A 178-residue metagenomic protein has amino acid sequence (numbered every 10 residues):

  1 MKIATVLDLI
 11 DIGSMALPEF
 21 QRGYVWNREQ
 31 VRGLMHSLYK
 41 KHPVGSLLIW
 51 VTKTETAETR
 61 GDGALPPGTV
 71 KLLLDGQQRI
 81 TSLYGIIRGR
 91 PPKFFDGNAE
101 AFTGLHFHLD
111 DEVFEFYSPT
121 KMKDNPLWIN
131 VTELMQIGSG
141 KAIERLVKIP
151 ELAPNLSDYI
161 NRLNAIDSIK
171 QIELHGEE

Functional and structural regions predicted by a protein language model:
K2-E178: Basic- and aromatic-enriched surface patches that contact anionic nucleotides/nucleic acids
